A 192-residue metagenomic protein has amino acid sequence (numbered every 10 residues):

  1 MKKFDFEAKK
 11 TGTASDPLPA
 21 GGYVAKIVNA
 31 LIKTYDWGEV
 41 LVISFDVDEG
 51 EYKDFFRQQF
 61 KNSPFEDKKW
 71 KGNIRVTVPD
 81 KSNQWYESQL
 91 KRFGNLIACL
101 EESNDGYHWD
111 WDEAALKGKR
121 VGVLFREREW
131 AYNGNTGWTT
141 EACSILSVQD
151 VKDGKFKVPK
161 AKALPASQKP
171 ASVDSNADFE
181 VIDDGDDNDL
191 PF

Functional and structural regions predicted by a protein language model:
M1-F192: Short beta-rich binding modules
